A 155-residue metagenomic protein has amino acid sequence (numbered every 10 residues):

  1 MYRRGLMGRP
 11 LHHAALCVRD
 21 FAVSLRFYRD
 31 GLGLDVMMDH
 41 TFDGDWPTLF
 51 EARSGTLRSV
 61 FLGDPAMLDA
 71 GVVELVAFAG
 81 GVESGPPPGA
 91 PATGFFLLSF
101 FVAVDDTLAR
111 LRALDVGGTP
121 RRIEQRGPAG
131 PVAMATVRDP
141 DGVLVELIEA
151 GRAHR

Functional and structural regions predicted by a protein language model:
M1-M7, L16, V73, F100-R155: Vicinal oxygen chelate
P10, T56, G94, P128-P131: Exposed loop/turn and edge beta-strand positions of beta-sandwich/beta-sheet ligand-binding modules
C17-D69, P128: Core segments of cupin and vicinal oxygen chelate
F42-P47, G80-G85, R121-A129, A133: A cross-kingdom feature marking solvent-exposed beta-strand/loop segments within repeated, beta-rich binding/scaffold
F50-R53, P88, T136: Short glycine-biased active-site loop of nucleotidyltransferases that positions the nucleotide triphosphate and helps
G85, A90-P91: Non-DNA-binding regulatory cores of transcription-related proteins, predominantly C-terminal effector-binding
P91-L97: Eukaryotic phosphotyrosine signaling hubs
